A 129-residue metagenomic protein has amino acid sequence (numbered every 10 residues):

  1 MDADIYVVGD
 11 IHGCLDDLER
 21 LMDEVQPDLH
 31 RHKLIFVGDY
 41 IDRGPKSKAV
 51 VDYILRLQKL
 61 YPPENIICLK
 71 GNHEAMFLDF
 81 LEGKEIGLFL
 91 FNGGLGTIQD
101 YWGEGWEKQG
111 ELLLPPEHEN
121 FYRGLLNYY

Functional and structural regions predicted by a protein language model:
M1-Y53: N-terminal active-site segment of His-dependent metallophosphoesterases
R43-Y129: Active-site neighborhood of divalent metal-dependent phosphoester bond hydrolases
